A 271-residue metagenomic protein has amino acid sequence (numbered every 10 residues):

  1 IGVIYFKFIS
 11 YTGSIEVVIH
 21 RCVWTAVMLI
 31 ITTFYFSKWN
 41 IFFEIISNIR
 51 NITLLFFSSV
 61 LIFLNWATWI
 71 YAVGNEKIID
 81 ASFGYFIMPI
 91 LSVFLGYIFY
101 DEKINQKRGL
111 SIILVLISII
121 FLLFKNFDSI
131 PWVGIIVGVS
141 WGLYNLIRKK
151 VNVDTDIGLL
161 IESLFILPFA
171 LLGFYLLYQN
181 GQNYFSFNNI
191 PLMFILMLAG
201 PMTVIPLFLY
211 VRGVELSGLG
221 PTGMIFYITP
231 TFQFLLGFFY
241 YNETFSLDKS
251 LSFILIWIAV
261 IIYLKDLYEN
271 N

Functional and structural regions predicted by a protein language model:
I1, Y5, F56-V73, I135-I147 (+2 more regions): Hydrophobic alpha-helical transmembrane segments of multi-pass membrane transport proteins, especially secondary
I1-E16, I117-K150, L236, N271: Glycine-/small-residue-enriched transmembrane alpha-helix faces in small-molecule transporters and effluxers
I9, V17, A72-V73, I98-Y100 (+6 more regions): Hydrophobic/aromatic residues within transmembrane alpha-helices of multi-pass small-molecule transporters
C22, Y227, T231-N271: C-terminal-most transmembrane helix of multi-pass membrane proteins
V27-L55, Q106, L159, L164-L196 (+2 more regions): Membrane-interface interhelical linkers
Y71, M88-R108, T231-S250: C-terminal transmembrane-helix exit sites in multi-pass transporters
S82-I87, V153-F165, V204-F239: Helix-helix packing/entry segments at the starts of transmembrane helices
K107-L123, V137, D248-L267: Hydrophobic transmembrane alpha-helices of multi-pass small-molecule transport proteins
